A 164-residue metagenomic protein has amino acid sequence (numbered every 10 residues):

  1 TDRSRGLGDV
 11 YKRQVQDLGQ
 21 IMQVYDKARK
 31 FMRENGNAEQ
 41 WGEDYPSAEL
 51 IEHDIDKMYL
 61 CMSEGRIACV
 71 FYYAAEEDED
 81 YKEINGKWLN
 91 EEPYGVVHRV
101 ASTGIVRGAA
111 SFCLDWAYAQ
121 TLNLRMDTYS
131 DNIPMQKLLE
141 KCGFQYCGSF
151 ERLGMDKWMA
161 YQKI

Functional and structural regions predicted by a protein language model:
T1-Y11: Single conserved hydrophobic/aromatic residue that forms the stacking wall/gate of nucleotide- or nucleobase-binding
D9-Q23: A short beta-loop-alpha structural element at the N-terminal edge of CoA-dependent acyl/N-acetyltransferase catalytic
R29-E49: Conserved GNAT-fold acetyl-CoA-binding loop/helix
D56-F71: Conserved beta-hairpin
F71-I105: Conserved acyl-donor/pantetheine-binding loop and adjacent beta-alpha core of acyl/acetyltransferases and related
S102-A119, Q136-K141: Conserved acetyl-CoA-binding loop-helix of GNAT-fold acetyltransferases
Q120-D131: Conserved GNAT acetyl-CoA-binding A-motif
D127, Q145-M159: Conserved catalytic-core motifs of GNAT/GCN5-like acyltransferases
